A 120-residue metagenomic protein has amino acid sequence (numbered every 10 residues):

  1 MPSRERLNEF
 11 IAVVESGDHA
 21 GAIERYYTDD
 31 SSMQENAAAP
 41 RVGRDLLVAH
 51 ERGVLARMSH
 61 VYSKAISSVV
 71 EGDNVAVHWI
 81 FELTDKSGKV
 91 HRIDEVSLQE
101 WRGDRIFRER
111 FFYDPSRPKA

Functional and structural regions predicted by a protein language model:
M1-E5, K119-A120: Basic/polar N-terminal segments that are highly enriched at the extreme N-terminus, encompassing both cleavable
R4-E5, D18-G72: A solvent-exposed, acidic/Ser-Thr-rich amphipathic alpha-helical stretch
L7, I11-V14, Y27, E51-V54 (+2 more regions): Hydrophobic alpha-helical core bundles mediating ligand binding, dimerization, or RNAP-core interactions
E51, S63-V69, I80-F81, D94-E100: Hydrophobic/aromatic beta-strand elements that line small-molecule binding cavities or substrate pockets in beta-rich
R57, L83-R92: Short, cysteine-centered beta-strand-loop-beta hairpins and adjacent loop/turn segments enriched in charged/polar
D94-A120: Short beta-strand edge/turn micro-motifs at domain boundaries
